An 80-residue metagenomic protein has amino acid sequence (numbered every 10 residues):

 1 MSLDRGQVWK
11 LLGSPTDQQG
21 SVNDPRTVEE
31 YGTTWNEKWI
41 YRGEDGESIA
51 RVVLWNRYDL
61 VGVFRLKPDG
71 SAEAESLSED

Functional and structural regions predicted by a protein language model:
M1-D80: Residues within mature, well-folded domains
